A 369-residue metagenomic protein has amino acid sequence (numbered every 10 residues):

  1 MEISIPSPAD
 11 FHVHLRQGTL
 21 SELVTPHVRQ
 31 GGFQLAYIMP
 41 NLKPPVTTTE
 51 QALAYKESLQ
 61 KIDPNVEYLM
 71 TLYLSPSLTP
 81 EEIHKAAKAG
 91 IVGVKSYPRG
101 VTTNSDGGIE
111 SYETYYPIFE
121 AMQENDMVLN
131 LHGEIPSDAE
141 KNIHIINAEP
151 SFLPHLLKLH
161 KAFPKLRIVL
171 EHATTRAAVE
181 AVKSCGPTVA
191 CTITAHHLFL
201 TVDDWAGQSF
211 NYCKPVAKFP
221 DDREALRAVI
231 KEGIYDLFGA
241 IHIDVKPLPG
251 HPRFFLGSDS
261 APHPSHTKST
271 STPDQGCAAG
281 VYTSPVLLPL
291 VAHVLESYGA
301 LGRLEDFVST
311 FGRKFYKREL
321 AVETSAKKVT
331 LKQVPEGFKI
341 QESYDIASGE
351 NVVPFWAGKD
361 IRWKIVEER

Functional and structural regions predicted by a protein language model:
M1, I243-V245, A292-R369: Active-site microenvironment of metallo-dependent hydrolases
D10-H14, L23-E50, D63-S75, I91-N104 (+3 more regions): Divalent metal-dependent hydrolysis catalytic cores, especially in the metallo-beta-lactamase
G18-H27, S77-A86: Short, acidic/polar
Q60-V66, K161-F163, G186-P187, A300: Short helix-capping segments at alpha-helix termini
L78, E82-S96, T103-L256: Histidine/acidic residue-rich metal-binding segments in metalloenzymes
A87, I143-P164, V182-I193, S265-P285 (+1 more regions): Short, electropositive alpha-helical surface patch
F255-F315, E319-L320: His/Asp/Glu-enriched, well-ordered alpha-helical/loop segment that forms or immediately abuts the divalent-metal
